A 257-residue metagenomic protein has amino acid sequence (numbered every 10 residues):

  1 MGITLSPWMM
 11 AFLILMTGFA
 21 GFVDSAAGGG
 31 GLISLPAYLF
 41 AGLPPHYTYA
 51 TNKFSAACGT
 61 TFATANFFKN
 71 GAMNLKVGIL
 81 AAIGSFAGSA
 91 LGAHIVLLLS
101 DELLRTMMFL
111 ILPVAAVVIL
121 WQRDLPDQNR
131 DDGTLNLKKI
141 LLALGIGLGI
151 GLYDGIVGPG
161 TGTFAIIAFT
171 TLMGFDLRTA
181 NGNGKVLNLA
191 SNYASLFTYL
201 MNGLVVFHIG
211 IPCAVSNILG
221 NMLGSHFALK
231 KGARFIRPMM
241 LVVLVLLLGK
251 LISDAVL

Functional and structural regions predicted by a protein language model:
M1-P44, R130-N181: Selected transmembrane alpha-helices and immediately adjacent juxtamembrane segments of polytopic inner-membrane
M10, K53, M108-L112, A116 (+3 more regions): Residues within membrane-spanning alpha-helices of integral membrane proteins, especially the hydrophobic core/packing
I14, G18, F22, K53 (+9 more regions): Residue-level signature of the transmembrane alpha-helical core of multi-pass small-molecule transporters
F40, A93, L97, T106 (+4 more regions): Transmembrane helix-loop junction
H46-A50, N181-K185: Small-residue hotspots at the loop-to-helix junctions and early N-terminal turns of transmembrane alpha-helices
A50-L103, M107-L110, N192-V242: Selective hydrophobic functional segments
F62-A72, F109-L135, L248-L257: Transmembrane helix exit motif
G147-V157, S195-G203, G210, L247-L257: Hydrophobic alpha-helical transmembrane segments in multi-pass integral membrane proteins
